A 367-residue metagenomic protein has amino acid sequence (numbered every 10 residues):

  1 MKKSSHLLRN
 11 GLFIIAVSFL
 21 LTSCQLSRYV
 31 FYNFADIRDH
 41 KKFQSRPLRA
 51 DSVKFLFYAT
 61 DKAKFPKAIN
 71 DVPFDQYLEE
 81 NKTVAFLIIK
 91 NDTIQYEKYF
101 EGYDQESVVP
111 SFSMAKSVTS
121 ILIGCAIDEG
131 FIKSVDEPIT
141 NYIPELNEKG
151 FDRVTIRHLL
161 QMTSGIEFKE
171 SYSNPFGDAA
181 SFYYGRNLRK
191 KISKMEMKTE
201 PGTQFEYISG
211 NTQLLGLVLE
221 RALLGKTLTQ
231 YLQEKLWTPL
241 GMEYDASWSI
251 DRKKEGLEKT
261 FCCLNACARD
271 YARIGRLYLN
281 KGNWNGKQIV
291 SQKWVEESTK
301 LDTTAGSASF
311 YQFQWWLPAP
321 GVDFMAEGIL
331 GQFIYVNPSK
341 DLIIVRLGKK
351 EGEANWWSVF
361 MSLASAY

Functional and structural regions predicted by a protein language model:
S4-L8, S18-Y103, E129-I132, A364-Y367: N-terminal leader/targeting segments and the immediately adjacent pre-domain N-terminus
Q25-R28, A326-Y367: Structured C-terminal helix/loop/strand segments within mature extracytoplasmic catalytic/sensor domains
D92, V109-V135, L159, L215-L219 (+1 more regions): Active-site SXXK
E106, S173-I250, K259: Catalytic-site signature segments of enzymes, centered on catalytic residues
P110, E129-E167, K194-E196, L223-F261: Active-site helix/loop module of the DD-peptidase/beta-lactamase fold, centered on the serine-lysine SxxK catalytic
N211-L219, T260-N283, Q332-G348: Active-site-proximal alpha-helical segments within enzyme catalytic domains
Y231-S298: Active-site-proximal binding-pocket segments
E243-S249, E296-I343: Active-site Gly/Thr loop motif
